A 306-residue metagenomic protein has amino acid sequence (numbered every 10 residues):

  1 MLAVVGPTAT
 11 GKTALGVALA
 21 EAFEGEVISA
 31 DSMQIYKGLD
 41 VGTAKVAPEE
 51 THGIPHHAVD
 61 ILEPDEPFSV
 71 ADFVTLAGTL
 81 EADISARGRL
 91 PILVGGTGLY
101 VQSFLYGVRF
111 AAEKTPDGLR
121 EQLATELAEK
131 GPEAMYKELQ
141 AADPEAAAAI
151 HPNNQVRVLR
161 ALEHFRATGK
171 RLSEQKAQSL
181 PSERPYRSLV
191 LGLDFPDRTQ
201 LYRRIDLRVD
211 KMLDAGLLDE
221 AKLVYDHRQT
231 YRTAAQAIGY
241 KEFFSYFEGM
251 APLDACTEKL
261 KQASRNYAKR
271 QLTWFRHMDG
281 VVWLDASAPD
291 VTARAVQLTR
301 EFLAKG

Functional and structural regions predicted by a protein language model:
M1-G306: Phosphate/pyrophosphate-binding catalytic cores of soluble transferases and nucleic-acid-acting enzymes
